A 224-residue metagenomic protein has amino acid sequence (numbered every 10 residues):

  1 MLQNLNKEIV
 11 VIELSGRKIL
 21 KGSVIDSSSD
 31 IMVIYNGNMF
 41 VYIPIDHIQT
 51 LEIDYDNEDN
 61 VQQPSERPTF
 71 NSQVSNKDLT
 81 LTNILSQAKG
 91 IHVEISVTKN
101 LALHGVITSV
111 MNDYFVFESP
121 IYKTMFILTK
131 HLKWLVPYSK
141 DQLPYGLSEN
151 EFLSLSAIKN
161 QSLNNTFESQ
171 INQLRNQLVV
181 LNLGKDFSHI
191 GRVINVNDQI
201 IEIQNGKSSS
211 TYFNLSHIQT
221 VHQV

Functional and structural regions predicted by a protein language model:
M1-H104, T108-I190, I194-V224: Short glycine-rich, low-complexity segments
